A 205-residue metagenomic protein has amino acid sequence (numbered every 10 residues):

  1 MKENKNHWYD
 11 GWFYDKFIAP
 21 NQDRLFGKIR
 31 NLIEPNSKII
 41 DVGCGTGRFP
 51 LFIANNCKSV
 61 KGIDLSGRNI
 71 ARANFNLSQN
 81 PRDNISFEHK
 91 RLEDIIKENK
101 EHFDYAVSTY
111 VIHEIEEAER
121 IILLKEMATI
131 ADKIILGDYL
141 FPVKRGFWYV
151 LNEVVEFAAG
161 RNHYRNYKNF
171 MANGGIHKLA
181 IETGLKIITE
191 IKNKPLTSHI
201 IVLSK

Functional and structural regions predicted by a protein language model:
M1-I33: Conserved class I S-adenosyl-L-methionine
G43-G45: Class I SAM-dependent methyltransferase "Motif I" SAM/SAH-binding loop
R48, F52-D94: Class I SAM-dependent methyltransferase SAM/SAH-binding core
D94-K100: Short conserved loop adjoining the S-adenosyl-L-methionine
V107: A conserved beta-strand element that flanks and buttresses the S-adenosyl-L-methionine
I115-E126: A short, conserved alpha-helix within the catalytic core of class I
G137-T183, E190-I191: C-terminal alpha-helical "lid/dimerization" subdomain adjacent to the S-adenosyl-L-methionine
I191-K205: Core SAM-dependent methyltransferase catalytic element
